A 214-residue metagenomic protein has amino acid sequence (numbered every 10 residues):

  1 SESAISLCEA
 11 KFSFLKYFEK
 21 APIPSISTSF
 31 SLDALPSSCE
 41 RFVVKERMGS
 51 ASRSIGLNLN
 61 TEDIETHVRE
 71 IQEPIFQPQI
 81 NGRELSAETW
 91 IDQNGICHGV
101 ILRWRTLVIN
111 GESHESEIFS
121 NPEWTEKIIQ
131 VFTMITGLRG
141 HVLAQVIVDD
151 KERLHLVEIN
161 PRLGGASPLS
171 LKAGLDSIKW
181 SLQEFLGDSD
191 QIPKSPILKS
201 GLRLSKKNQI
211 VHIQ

Functional and structural regions predicted by a protein language model:
S1-S31: Conserved N-proximal alpha/beta basic substrate-recognition cap immediately N-terminal to, or forming the N-lobe
S27-L32, G56-N60: Short acidic-hydrophobic, aromatic-tinged amphipathic segments that line or gate anion-handling sites
D33-C39, E65-V68: Short amphipathic alpha-helix with an adjacent loop that forms part of the alpha/beta core around
E40, R53, L85-A87, A144 (+1 more regions): Change "...and in nucleic-acid phosphodiester-cleaving endonucleases..." to "...and in nucleic-acid processing enzymes
R41-N60: Conserved anion/nucleotide-ligand pocket segment
M48, N81, P161: Short, glycine/acidic-enriched loop or turn micro-motifs at the edges of active sites
L57-G137, I147-H155: Phosphate-binding site of ATP-dependent enzymes
P122-Q214: ATP-dependent carboxylate activation and anion-phosphoryl transfer catalytic cores that bind Mg-ATP to form
